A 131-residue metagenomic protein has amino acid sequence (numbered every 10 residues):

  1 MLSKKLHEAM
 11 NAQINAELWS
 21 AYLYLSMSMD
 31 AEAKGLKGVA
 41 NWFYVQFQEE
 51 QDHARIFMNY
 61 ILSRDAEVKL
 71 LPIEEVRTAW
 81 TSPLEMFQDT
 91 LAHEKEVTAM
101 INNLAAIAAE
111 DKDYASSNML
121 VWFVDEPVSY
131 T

Functional and structural regions predicted by a protein language model:
M1-H7, P72-A92: Acidic/His metal-coordination segments adjacent to aromatic residues that form catalytic metal sites in metalloenzymes
A9-Q13, A21-L25, T98-A105: A structural feature that tracks compact, well-ordered secondary-structure segments with a strong bias toward
M10, F43, F87-T90, I101 (+1 more regions): Hydrophobic packing residues in well-ordered alpha-helices of helical domains and bundles
S20-M27, F57-Y60: Long, well-ordered alpha-helical segments
E32, L36, P72-E75, A79 (+1 more regions): Acidic interhelical loop/turn segments
E32-P72: Conserved alpha-helical segments that form or flank metal/cofactor-binding pockets of metalloenzymes
Y130-T131: Conserved small/polar residues in nucleotide/adenosyl-binding loops
